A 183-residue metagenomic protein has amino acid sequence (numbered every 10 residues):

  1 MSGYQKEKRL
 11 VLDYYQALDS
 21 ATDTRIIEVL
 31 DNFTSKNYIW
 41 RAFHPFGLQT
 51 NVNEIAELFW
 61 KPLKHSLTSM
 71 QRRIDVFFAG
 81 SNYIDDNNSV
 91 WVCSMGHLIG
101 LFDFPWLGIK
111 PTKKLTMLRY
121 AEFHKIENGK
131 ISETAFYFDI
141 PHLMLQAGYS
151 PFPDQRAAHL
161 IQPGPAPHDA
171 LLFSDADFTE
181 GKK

Functional and structural regions predicted by a protein language model:
M1-K183: C-terminal and inter-domain tail/linker signature
